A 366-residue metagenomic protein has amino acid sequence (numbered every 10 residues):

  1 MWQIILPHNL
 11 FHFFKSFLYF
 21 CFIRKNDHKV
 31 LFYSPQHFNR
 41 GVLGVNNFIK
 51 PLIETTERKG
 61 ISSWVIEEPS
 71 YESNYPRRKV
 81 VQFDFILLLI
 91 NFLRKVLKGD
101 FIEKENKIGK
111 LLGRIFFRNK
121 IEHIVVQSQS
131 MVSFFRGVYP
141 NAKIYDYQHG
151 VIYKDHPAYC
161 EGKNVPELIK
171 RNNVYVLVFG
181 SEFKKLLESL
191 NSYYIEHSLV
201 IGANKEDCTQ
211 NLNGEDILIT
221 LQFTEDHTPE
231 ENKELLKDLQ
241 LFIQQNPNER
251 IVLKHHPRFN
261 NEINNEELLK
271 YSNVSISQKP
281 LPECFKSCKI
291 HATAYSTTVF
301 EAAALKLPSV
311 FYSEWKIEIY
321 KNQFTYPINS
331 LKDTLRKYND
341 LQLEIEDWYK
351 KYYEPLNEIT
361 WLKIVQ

Functional and structural regions predicted by a protein language model:
W2-Y193, G202: Active-site and donor-binding regions of nucleotide-sugar-utilizing enzymes
Q36-L43, E72, M131-V132, F183 (+4 more regions): Short acidic, S/G/P-rich loop/turn micro-motifs used as interaction or catalytic elements
Y75, K154-E161, D207-L212, C284-S287 (+3 more regions): Short, charged, surface-exposed secondary-structure boundary motifs
V125-Q129, Y147-Q148, L177-G180, T220-L221 (+4 more regions): Short His-Asn-centered micro-motif
Q148-Y153, I201-E206, T224, Q278-P282 (+1 more regions): Short, acidic/turn-prone active-site loops that include or flank metal/cofactor- and phosphate-binding residues
S189-Y193, L199-E266: Conserved catalytic-core segment of nucleotide-activated headgroup transferases in glycan assembly
R258-L305, W315: Donor nucleotide-activated moiety binding/catalytic core segment of transferases that use nucleotide-activated donors
N265, Y295-L356: Catalytic binding pocket for nucleotide-activated donors in carbohydrate/polymer assembly enzymes
